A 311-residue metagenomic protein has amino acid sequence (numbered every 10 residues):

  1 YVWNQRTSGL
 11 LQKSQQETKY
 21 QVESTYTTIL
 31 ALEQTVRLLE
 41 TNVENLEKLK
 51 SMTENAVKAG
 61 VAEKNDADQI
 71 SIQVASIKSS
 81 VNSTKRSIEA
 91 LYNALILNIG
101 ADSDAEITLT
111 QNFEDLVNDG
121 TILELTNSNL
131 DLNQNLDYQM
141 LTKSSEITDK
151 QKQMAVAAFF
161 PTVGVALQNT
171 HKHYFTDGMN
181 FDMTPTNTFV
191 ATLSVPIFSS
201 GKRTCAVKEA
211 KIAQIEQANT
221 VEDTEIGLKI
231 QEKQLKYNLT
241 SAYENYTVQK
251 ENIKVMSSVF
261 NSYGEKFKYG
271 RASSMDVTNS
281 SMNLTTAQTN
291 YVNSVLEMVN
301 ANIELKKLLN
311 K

Functional and structural regions predicted by a protein language model:
Y1, K64-A75, K208, S274-M282: Short, charged, amphipathic alpha-helical segments
Y1-E17, E146, A158-N187, I197-K208 (+1 more regions): Small/polar (Gly/Ser/Thr/Ala-rich) solvent-exposed segments that form structured loops/beta-strands/short helices used
T7, S14, T18-R37, N55 (+4 more regions): Amphipathic alpha-helical coiled-coil segments
E17-L130, N238, A242: Periplasmic alpha-helical coiled-coil/stalk elements that build and connect Gram-negative outer-membrane
L95, A191-V195: Residues on the lipid-exposed face of transmembrane beta-strands in outer-membrane beta-barrel proteins
E114-V117, I122-K172: Acidic, glycine-rich loop-and-beta core segments that form the ion-binding/anion-interacting portion of active sites
S194-F198, K229: Proline-centric
